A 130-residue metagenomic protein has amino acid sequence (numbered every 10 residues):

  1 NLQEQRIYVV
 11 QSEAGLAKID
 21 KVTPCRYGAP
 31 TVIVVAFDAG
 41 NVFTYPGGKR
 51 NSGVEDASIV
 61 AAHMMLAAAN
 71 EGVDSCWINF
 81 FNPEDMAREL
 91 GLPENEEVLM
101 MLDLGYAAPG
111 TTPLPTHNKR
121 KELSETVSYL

Functional and structural regions predicted by a protein language model:
N1, C25-Y27, L92-E94, N118-R120: Solvent-exposed alpha-helices and their adjacent loops that cap or buttress functional pockets in soluble metabolic
N1-V60: Glycine/small-residue-rich phosphate/adenosyl-binding loop
L2-Q5, N70-V73, L99: Short secondary-structure junction motifs
P30-V32, S75, E97-L99: Structural motif
I33, G48-E89: Small-aliphatic-rich amphipathic alpha-helix that forms the alpha element of a beta-alpha
F37, F80, Y106: Short secondary-structure boundary segments
M86-L99: Short, electropositive alpha-helical surface patch
M101-L130: C-terminal helix-cap and adjacent tail motif
